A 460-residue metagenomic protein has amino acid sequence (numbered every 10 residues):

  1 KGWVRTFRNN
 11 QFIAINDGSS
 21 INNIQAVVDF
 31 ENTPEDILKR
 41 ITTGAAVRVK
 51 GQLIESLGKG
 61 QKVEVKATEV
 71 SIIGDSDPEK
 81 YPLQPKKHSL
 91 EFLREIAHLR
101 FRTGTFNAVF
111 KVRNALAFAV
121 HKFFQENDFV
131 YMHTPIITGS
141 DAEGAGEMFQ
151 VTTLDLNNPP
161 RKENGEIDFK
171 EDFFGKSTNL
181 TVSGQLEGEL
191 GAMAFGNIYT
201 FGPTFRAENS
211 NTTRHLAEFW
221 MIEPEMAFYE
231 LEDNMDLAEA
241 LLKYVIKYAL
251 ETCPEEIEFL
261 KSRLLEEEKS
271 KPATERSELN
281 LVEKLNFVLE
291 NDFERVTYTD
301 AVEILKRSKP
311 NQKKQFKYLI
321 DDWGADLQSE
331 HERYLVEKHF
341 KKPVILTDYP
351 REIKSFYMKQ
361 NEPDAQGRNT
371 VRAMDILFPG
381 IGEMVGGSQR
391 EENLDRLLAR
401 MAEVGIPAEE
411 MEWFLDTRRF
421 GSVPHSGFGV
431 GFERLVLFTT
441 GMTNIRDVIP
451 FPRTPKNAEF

Functional and structural regions predicted by a protein language model:
W3-Y229, D416: Class II aminoacyl-tRNA synthetase-like tRNA-binding/catalytic domains
R8, V49, E55-L57, G74 (+9 more regions): A generic secondary-structure signal for well-formed alpha-helical elements
Y81-L83, R113, V130-I137, M193 (+7 more regions): Short coil/turn segments at secondary-structure boundaries
R113, L231-E239: Short, charged, low-complexity patches
D141-M148, T153-D168, A240-L377, E403-V423: Metal-assisted phosphate- and nucleotidyl-transfer catalytic regions
G175, N179-L180, M193-P203, T212 (+4 more regions): TRNA-recognition modules of translation machinery and tRNA-sensing kinases, especially anticodon-binding
F228, E232, E251-T252: Inter-helical turn/loop segments and adjacent helix faces that build the functional surface of alpha-helical bundle
